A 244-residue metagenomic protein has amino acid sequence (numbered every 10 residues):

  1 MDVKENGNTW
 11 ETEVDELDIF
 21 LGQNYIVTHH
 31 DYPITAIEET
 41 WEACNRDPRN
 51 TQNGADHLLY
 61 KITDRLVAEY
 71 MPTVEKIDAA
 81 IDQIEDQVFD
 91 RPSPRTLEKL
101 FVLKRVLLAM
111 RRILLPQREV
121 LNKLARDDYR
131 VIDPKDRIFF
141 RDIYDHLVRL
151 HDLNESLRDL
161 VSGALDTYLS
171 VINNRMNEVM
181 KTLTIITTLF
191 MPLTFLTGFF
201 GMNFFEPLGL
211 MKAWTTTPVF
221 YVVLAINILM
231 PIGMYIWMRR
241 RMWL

Functional and structural regions predicted by a protein language model:
M1-D142, H146-H151, S156, W214 (+3 more regions): Peripheral, non-transmembrane regulatory/ligand-interaction domains of membrane transport proteins
D145-L244: Hydrophobic alpha-helical transmembrane segments and their immediately adjacent juxtamembrane loops
